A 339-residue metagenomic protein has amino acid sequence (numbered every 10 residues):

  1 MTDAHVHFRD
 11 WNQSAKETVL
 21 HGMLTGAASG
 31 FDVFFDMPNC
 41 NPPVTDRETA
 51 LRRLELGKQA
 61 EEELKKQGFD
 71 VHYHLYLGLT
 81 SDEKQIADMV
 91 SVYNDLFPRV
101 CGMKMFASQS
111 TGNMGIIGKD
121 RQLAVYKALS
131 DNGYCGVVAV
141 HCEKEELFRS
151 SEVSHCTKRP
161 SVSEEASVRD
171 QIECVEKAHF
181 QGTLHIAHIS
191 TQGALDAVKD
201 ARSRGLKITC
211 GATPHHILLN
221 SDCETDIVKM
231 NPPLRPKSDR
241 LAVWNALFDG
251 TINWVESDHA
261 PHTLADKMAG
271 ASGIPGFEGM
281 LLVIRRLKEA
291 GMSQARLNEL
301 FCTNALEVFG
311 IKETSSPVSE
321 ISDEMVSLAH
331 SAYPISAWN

Functional and structural regions predicted by a protein language model:
M1-E61: Metal-associated gating/positioning segment near the N- to mid-region
A4-T18, V71-A87, M114, C156-S161: Active-site mouth loops of central-metabolism enzymes
H5, G26, Y73, M103 (+6 more regions): Divalent metal-coordination and catalytic microenvironments
G30-F34, F69-Y73, C174-L184, E289-M292: Short, surface-exposed connector motifs at secondary-structure boundaries
D36-D70, L75-Q85, V90-N94, V100 (+1 more regions): Active-site loop-to-helix "anion-binding N-cap" substructures in soluble metabolic enzymes
R47-D70, Q122-V140, A166, G279-R286: Alpha-helix-loop-beta-strand connector modules within alpha/beta enzyme cores
A87-V255: Histidine/acidic residue-rich metal-binding segments in metalloenzymes
H155-Q181, W254-V255, H259-V318, M325: His/Asp/Glu-enriched, well-ordered alpha-helical/loop segment that forms or immediately abuts the divalent-metal
